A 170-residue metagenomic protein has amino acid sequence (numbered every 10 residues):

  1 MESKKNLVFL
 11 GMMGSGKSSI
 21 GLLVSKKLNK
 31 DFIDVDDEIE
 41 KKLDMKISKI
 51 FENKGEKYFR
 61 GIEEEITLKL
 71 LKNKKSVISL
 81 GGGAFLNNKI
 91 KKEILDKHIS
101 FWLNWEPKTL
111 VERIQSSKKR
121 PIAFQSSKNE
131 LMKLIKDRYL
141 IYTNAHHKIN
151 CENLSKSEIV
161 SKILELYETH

Functional and structural regions predicted by a protein language model:
M1-K4, L23, K27, N73 (+1 more regions): NTP-dependent small-molecule kinase module
F9: Hydrophobic anchor at the beta1->P-loop junction of P-loop NTPases
M12: P-loop (Walker A) phosphate-binding loop of NTP-binding proteins
S15: ATP-binding Walker
S18: Walker A/P-loop
K26-D37: Post-Walker A helix-loop "phosphate-sensing" segment adjacent to the P-loop in P-loop NTPases
V35-L95, R120, K128, Y139: ATP-dependent small-molecule kinase phosphotransfer cores that center on conserved nucleotide phosphate-binding segments
K97-Y139: A glycine- and Lys/Arg-enriched "phosphate-lid" helix/loop adjacent to the NTP-binding pocket of small-molecule kinases
